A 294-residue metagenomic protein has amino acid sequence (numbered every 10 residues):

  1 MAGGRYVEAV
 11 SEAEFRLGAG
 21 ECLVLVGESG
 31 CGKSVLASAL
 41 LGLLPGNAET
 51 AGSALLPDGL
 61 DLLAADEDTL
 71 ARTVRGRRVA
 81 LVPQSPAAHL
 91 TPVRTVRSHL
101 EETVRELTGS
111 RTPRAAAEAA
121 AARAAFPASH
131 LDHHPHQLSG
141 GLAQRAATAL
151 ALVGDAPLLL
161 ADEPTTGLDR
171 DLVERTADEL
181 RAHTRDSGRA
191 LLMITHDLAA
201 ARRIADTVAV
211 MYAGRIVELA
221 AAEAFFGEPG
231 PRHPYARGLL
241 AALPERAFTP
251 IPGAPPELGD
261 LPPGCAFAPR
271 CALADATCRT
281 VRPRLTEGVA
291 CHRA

Functional and structural regions predicted by a protein language model:
M1-G230: ABC transporter nucleotide-binding domains
L219-A294: Short catalytic/signature loops enriched in Gly
